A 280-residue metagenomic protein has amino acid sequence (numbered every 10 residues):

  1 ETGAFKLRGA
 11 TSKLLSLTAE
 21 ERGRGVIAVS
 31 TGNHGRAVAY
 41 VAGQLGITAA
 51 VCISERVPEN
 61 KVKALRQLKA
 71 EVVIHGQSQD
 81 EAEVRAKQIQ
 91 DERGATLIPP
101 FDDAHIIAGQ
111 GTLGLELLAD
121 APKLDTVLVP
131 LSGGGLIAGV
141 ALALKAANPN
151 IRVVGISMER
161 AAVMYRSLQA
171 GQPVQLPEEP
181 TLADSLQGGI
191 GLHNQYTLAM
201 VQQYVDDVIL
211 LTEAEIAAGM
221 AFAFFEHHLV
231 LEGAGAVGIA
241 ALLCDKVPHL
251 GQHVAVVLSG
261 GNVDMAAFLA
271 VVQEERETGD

Functional and structural regions predicted by a protein language model:
E1-D280: PLP-dependent amino-acid enzyme catalytic core
